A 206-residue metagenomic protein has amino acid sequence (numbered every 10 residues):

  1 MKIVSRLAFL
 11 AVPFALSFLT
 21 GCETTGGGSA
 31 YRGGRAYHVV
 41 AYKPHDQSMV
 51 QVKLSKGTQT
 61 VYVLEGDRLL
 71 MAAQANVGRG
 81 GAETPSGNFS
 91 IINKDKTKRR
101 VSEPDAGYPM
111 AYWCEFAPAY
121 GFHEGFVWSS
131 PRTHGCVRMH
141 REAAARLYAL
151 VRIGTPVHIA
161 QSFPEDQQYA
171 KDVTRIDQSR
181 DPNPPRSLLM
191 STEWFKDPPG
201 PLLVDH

Functional and structural regions predicted by a protein language model:
M1, F18, C22-E23: A detector of low-complexity, intrinsically disordered, Ser/Thr/Gly/Pro/Ala-rich segments
M1-A11: Bacterial N-terminal signal peptides that target proteins for export
L10-F18: Bacterial N-terminal signal peptides
F14, P44-D46, K53-S55, D67 (+4 more regions): A generic structural signal for short, solvent-exposed coil/turn residues that cap or connect secondary-structure
C22, G26-G27, E83-S86, D95-H206: Exported/periplasmic cell-wall-interacting domains
C22-G81: Cell wall/extracellular polymer interaction/catalysis modules
